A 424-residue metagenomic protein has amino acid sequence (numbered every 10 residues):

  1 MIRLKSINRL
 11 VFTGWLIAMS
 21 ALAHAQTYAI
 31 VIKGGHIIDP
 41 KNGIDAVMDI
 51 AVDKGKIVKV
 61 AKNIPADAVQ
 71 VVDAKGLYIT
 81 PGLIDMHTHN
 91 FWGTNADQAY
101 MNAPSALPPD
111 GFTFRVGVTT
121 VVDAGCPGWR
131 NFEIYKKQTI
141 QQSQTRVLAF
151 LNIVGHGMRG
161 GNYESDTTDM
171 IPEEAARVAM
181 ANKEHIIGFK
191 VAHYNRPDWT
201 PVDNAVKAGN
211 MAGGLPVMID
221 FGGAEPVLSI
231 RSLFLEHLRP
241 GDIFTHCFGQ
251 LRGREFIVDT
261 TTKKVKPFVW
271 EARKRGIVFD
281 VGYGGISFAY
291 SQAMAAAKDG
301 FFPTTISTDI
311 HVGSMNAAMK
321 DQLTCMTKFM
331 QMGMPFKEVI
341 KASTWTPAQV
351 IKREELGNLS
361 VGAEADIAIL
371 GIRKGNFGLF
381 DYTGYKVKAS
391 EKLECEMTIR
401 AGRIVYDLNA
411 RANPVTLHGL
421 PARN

Functional and structural regions predicted by a protein language model:
M1-W15: Bacterial N-terminal signal peptides that target proteins for export
W15-H24: Hydrophobic h-region of N-terminal signal peptides that target proteins for export in Gram-negative bacteria
T27-I30, I37-G82: Histidine-rich, glycine-flanked metal-binding segment
G35, E364-H418: C-terminal cap of metal-dependent C-N hydrolases
A66, A74-Q141: Metal-associated gating/positioning segment near the N- to mid-region
P108-K136, S143-G161, N182-P197, G214-M218 (+2 more regions): Divalent metal-dependent hydrolysis catalytic cores, especially in the metallo-beta-lactamase
I134, D169-F279, S287-T304: Histidine/acidic residue-rich metal-binding segments in metalloenzymes
S291-N376: His/Asp/Glu-enriched, well-ordered alpha-helical/loop segment that forms or immediately abuts the divalent-metal
